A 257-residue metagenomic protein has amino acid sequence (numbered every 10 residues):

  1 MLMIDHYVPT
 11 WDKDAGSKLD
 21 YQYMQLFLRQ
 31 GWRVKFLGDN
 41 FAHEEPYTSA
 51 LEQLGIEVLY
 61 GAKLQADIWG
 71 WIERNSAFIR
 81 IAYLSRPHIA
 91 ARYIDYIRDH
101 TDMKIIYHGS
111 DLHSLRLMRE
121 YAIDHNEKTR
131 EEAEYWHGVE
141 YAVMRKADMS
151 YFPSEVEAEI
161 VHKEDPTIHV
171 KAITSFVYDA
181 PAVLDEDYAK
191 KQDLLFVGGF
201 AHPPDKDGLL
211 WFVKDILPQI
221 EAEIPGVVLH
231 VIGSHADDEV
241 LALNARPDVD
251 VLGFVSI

Functional and structural regions predicted by a protein language model:
M1-Q53: N-terminal subdomain of nucleotide-sugar transferases
T10, D102-M103, Y107-E134, E159 (+2 more regions): Acceptor-binding helix/loop patch of EC 2.4 sugar-transfer enzymes, predominantly nucleotide-sugar-dependent
D12, G16-Q25, F36, N126 (+3 more regions): Conserved catalytic-core segment of nucleotide-activated headgroup transferases in glycan assembly
W32-N40, Y107-G109, H230-I232: Short internal beta-strands
E57-D67, D250-G253: Short acidic-hydrophobic, aromatic-tinged amphipathic segments that line or gate anion-handling sites
D67-A77, L184-E186: Short amphipathic alpha-helix with an adjacent loop that forms part of the alpha/beta core around
I72-A91, K104-I106: Short N-terminal targeting/anchoring amphipathic segment
R86-P87, G109-D111, S154-E155: Helix N-cap/beta->alpha junction signal
